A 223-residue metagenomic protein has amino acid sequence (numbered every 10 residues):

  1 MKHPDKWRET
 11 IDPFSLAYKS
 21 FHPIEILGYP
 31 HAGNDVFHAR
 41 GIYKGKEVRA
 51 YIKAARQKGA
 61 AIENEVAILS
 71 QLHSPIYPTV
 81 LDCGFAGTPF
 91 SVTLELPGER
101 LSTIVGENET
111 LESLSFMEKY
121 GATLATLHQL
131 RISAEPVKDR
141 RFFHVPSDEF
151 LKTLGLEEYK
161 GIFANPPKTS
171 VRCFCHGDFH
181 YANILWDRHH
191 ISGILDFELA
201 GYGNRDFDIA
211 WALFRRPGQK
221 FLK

Functional and structural regions predicted by a protein language model:
D5-Y18, M117-E118, T126-G177, Y181 (+1 more regions): An alpha-helical support segment within catalytic cores of ATP-dependent transferases
R8, E63-V66, L222: Short, surface-exposed alpha-helical segments at coil->helix boundaries
A17-L27: Conserved N-terminal boundary motif of the eukaryotic protein kinase catalytic domain
L27-P136: ATP-binding pocket architecture of kinase catalytic cores
G33-R40, G161-F207: Active-site acidic catalytic loop and adjacent metal/ATP-binding pocket of ATP-dependent phosphoryl transfer enzymes
L69, E109-T110, G193, A210-L213: Glycine-rich, phosphate-binding/catalytic loops in enzymes
P78, S102, S192, A200 (+1 more regions): Nucleotide phosphate-binding site architecture
F207-K223: Active-site activation/catalytic loop segments of kinase-like enzymes and analogous catalytic loops in related
